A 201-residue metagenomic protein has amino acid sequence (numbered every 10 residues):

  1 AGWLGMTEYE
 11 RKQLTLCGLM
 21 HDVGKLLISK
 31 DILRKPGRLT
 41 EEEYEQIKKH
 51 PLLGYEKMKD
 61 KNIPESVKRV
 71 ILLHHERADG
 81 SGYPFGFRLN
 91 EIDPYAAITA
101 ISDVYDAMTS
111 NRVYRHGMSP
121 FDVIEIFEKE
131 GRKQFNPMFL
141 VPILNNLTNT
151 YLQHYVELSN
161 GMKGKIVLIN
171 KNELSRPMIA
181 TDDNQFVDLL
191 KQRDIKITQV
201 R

Functional and structural regions predicted by a protein language model:
A1-V200: Histidine- and acidic-residue-rich, metal-dependent catalytic cores
